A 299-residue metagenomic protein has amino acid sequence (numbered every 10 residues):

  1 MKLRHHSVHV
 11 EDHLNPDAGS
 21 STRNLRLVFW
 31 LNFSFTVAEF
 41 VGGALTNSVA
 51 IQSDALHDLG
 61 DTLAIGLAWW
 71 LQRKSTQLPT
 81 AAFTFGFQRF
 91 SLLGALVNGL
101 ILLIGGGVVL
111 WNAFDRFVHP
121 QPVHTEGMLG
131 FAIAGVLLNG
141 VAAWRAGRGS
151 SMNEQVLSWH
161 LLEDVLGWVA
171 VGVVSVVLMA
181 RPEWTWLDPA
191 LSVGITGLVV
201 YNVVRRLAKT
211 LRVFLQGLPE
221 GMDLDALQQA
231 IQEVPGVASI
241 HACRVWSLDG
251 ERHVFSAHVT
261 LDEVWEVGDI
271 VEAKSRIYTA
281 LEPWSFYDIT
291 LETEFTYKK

Functional and structural regions predicted by a protein language model:
K2-N15, S20-R23, L27, A50-Q52 (+2 more regions): Alpha-helical transmembrane segments and adjacent TM-loop junctions that form the membrane-embedded core of multi-pass
L27-A38: The first (N-terminal) embedded transmembrane alpha-helix
V41-S53: Short, hydrophobic transmembrane alpha-helix segments
